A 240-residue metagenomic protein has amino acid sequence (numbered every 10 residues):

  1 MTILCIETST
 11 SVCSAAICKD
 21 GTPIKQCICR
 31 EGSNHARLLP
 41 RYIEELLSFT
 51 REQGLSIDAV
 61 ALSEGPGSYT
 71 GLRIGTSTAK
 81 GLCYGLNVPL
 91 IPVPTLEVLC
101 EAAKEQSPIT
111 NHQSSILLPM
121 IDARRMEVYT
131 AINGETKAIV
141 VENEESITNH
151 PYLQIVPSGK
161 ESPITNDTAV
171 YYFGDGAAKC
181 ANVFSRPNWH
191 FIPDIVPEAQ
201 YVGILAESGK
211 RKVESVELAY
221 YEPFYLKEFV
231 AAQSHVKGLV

Functional and structural regions predicted by a protein language model:
M1-P66: N-terminal beta-alpha supersecondary unit
T22, E31-N34, P89-P197, Y225 (+2 more regions): Surface "functional belts" at beta-alpha junctions
A36-P40, A79, A199-G203: A general structural signal for well-ordered alpha-helical segments in protein cores
L46-T50, G85, A103, A199-G209: Stable alpha-helical structural segments in soluble proteins, enriched in small hydrophobic residues
S48-L55, Y84-V93, P108-H112, V213: Phosphate-handling active-site elements
A59-T95: DPxDG-like acidic metal-binding loop motif
I192-V240: Acyltransferase
